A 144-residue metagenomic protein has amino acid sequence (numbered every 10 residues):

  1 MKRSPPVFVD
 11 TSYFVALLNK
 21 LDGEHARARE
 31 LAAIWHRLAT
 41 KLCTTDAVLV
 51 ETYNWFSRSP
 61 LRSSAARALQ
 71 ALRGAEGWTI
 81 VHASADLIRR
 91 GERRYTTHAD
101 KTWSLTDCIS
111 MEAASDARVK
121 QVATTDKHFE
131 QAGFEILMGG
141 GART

Functional and structural regions predicted by a protein language model:
M1-S4, M111-E112, D116-T144: Acidic, PIN/NYN-like endoribonuclease modules and their adjacent C-terminal/linker elements
M1-T44, S57-L69, T144: Short, well-structured N-terminal submotif of metal-dependent ribonuclease cores
K2, W78-Q121: Active-site neighborhoods of divalent-metal-dependent phosphate/nucleic-acid chemistry enzymes
Y13-F14, E51-T52, R90: A general alpha-helix detector
D46-A47, D107, D126-K127: Short secondary-structure boundary segments
N54-S57, S115: Short glycine/serine- and small hydrophobic-enriched flexible loop segments
L72-S84, E92, H98-D100, F129-T144: Short acidic, glycine/proline-enriched helix-loop-strand junctions
